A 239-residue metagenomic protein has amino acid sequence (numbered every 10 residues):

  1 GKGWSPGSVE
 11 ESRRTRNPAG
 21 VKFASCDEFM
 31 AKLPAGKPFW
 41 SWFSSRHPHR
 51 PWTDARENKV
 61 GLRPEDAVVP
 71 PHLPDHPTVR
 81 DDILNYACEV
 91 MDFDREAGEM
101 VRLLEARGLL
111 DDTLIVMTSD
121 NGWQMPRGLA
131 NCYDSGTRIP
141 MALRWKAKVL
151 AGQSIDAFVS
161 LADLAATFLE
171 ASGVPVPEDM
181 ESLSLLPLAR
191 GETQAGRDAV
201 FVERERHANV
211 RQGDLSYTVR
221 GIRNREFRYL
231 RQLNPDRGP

Functional and structural regions predicted by a protein language model:
G1-G3, S8-R14: Active-site segment of extracytoplasmic enzymes that catalyze sulfate/phosphate-ester chemistry
K2, K146, R190, R204-R206 (+1 more regions): Residues that form or immediately flank small-molecule/cofactor binding pockets and catalytic motifs
S5, D27, A31-M180, L215 (+2 more regions): Active-site-proximal cap/lid insertion segments
R13-M30, P38, A199: Acidic, His- and aromatic-enriched active-site or binding-groove loops in soluble protein domains that engage sugars
L169, L186-R190: Two-component system phosphotransfer/interaction surface
V176, A195-G196: Glycine/proline-rich active-site loop of Rossmann-fold NAD(P)-dependent oxidoreductases
L183-P187, G196-R206, Y217: Polar, glycine-rich mid-to-C-terminal structural blocks that act as macromolecule-binding/assembly scaffolds
V210-R211: N-terminal small/polar-rich segments of proteins
